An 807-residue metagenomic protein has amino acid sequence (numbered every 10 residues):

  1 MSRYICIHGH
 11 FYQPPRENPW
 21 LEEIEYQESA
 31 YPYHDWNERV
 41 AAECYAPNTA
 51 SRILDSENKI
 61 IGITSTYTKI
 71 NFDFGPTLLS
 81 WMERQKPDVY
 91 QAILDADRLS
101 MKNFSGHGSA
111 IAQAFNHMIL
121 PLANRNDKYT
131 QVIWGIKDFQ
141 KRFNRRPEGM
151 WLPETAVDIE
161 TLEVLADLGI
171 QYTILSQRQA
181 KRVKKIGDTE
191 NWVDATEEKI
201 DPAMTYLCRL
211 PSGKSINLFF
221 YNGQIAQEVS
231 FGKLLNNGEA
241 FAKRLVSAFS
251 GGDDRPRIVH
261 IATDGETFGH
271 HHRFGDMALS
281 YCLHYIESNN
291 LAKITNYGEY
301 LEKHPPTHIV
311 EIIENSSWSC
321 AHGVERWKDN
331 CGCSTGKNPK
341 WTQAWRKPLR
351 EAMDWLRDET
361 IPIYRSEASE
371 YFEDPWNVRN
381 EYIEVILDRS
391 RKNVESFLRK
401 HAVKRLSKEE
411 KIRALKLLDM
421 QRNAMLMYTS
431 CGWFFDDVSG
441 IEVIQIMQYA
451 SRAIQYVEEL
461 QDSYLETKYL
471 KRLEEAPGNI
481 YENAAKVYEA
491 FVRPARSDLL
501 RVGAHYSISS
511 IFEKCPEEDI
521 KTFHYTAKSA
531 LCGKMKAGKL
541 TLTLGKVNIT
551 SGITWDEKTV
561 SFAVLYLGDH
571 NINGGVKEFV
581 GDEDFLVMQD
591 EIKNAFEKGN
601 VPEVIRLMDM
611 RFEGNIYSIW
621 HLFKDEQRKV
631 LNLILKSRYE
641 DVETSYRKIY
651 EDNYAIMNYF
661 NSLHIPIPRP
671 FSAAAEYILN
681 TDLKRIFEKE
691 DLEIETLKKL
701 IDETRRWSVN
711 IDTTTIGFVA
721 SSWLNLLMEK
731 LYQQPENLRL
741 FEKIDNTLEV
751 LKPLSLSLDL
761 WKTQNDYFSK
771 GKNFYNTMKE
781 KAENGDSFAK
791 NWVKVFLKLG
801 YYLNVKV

Functional and structural regions predicted by a protein language model:
M1-C6, Y646-Y650: Mature N-terminal, pre-catalytic/accessory segment of carbohydrate-active enzymes
S2-D55, P76-T77, W192-A226, G232-F512 (+7 more regions): Active-site and substrate-binding clefts of carbohydrate-active enzymes
Y4-G9, P14-R125, T130-Q131, R146-L152 (+3 more regions): Short, well-structured secondary-structure segments
N48-T49, T64, M82-K86, R178-A180 (+2 more regions): Extended, Lys/Arg-enriched charged tracts that mediate electrostatic binding to polyanionic substrates
Q91-F104, G108-S109, I133, R145 (+4 more regions): Acidic, His- and aromatic-enriched active-site or binding-groove loops in soluble protein domains that engage sugars
A123, K181-E190, E228-V229, P306: Short, charged, surface-exposed secondary-structure boundary motifs
E154-T161, A180-K184, E302-P305: Beta-rich nucleic-acid/ligand-interaction surfaces
N653-V807: Extended alpha-helical scaffold segments
